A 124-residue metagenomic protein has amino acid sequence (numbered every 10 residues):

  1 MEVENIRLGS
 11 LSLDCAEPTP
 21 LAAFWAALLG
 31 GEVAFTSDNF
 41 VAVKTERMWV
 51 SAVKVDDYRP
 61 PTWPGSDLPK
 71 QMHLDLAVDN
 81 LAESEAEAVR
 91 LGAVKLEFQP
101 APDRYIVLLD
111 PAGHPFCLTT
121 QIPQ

Functional and structural regions predicted by a protein language model:
M1-A22, L28, Q71-V78, T119-Q124: N-terminal beta-strand motif that seeds the catalytic metal site of vicinal oxygen chelate
M1-S10, A34-F35, A42, V50-S51 (+2 more regions): Vicinal oxygen chelate
R7-A16, K44, T62-E83, R104-L109: Vicinal oxygen chelate
A26-A27, A86-L91: Short amphipathic alpha-helices in soluble, non-transmembrane regions that often serve as interface/regulatory elements
T36-N39, P69-Q71: Intrinsically disordered, low-complexity, positively biased terminal segments
D56-P60: Short amphipathic beta-strand starts and helix->beta connectors
